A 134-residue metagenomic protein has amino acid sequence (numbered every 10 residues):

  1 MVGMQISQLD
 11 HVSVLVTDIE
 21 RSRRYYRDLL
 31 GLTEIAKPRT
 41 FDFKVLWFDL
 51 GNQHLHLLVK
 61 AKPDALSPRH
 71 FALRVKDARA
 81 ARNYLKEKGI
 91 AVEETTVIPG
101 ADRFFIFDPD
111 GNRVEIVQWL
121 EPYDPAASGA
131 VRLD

Functional and structural regions predicted by a protein language model:
V2-G3, L58-K62: Short, flexible, solvent-exposed loop/turn segments with mixed acidic/basic and small polar residues
V2-Q5, I35, K86-D134: Vicinal oxygen chelate
Q8-T17, L46-D49, P63-K86, D102-F107 (+1 more regions): Vicinal oxygen chelate
S13-H54: Core segments of cupin and vicinal oxygen chelate
R24-D28, A81-K88, S128: Short, positively charged
P38, A61-P63, T95: Short Gly/Pro-enriched turn/cap motifs at secondary-structure boundaries
H56-L58, E115: Conserved beta-strand in the GNAT
